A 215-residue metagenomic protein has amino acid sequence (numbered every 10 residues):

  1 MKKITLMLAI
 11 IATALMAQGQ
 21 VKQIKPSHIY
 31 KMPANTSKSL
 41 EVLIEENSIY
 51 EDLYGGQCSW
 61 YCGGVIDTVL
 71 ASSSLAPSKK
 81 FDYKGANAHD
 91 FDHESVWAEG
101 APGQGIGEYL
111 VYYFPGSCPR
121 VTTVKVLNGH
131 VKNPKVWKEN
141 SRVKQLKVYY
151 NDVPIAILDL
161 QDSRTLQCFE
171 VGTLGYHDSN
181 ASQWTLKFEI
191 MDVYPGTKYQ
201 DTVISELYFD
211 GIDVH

Functional and structural regions predicted by a protein language model:
M1-I4, Q20: Positively charged n-region of N-terminal signal peptides that target proteins for export
I4-T13: Sec-dependent N-terminal signal peptides
L15-G19: Sec/Tat signal peptide C-region and signal peptidase I cleavage site
Q20-L40, E45-E46, Q104-G107, H130-H215: Trp- and acidic/polar-enriched beta-sheet ligand-binding modules for extracellular glycan and matrix recognition
Q20-Y113, D213-H215: Disordered, acidic Ser/Thr/Pro-rich linker "stalks" and the adjacent N-terminal cap of the next globular domain
K22, A86, P115, T122-V126 (+1 more regions): First exposed extracellular module after export/assembly in secreted or surface-exposed proteins
G105-G107, G116-K125, Q183: Extended extracellular/luminal ectodomain segments enriched in beta-structured repeat modules
